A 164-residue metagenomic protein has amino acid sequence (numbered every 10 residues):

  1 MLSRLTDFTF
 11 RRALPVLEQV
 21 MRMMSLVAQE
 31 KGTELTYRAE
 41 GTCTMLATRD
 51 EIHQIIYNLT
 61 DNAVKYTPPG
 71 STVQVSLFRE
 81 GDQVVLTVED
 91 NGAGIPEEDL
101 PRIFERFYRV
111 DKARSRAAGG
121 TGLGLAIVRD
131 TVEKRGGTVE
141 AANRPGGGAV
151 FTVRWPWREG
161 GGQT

Functional and structural regions predicted by a protein language model:
M1-T9, T44-A47: Conserved micro-motifs of the catalytic ATP-binding
Q29, E34-C43: Conserved catalytic submotifs in the C-terminal HATPase_c
A63-V64: Short helix-loop "hinge" at the ATP-lid/N-box region of the Bergerat-fold HATPase_c
G70-D82: Short beta-strand/loop element within the Bergerat-fold HATPase_c
D90: Acidic ATP/Mg2+-coordinating residue in the GHKL
I95-R109: Short conserved segment of the HATPase_c
G136-A142: Glycine-rich ATP-binding loops of the HATPase_c
